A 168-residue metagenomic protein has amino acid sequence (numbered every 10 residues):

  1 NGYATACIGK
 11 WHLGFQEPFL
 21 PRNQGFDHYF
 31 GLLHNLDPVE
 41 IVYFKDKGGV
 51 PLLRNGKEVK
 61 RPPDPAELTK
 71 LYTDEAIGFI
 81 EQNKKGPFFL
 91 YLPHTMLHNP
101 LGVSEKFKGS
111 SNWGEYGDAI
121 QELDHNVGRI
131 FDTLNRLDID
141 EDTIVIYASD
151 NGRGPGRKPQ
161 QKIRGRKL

Functional and structural regions predicted by a protein language model:
N1-L168: Formylglycine-dependent sulfatase
